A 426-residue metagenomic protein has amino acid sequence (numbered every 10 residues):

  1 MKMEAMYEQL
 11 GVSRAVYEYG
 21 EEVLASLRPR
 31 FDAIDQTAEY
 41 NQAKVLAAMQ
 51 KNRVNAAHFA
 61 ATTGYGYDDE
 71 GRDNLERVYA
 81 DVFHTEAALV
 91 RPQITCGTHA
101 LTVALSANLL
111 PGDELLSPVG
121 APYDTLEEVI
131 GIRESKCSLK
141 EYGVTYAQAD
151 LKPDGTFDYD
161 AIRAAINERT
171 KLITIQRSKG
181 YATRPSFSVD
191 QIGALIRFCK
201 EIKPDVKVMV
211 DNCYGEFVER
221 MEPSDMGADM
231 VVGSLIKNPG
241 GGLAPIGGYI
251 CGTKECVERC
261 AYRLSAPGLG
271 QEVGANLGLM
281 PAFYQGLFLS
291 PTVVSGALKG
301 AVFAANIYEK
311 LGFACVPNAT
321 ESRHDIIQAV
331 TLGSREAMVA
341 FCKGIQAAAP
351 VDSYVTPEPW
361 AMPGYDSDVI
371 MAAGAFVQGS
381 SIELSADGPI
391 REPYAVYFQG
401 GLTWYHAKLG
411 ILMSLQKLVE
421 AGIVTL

Functional and structural regions predicted by a protein language model:
M3-R28, D35, V45-H58, G66-D69 (+6 more regions): Conserved PLP-enzyme active-site core in the AAT-like
A38-Q42: Acidic, PIN/NYN-like endoribonuclease modules and their adjacent C-terminal/linker elements
H58, T62-T63, L89-P92, I326-T331: Short glycine-rich or small-residue beta-strand-to-loop segments that form or flank ligand, phosphate, metal/Fe-S
E76: Generic structural marker for isolated residues within well-ordered, non-membrane alpha-helices of soluble domains
E309-L426: Conserved C-terminal alpha-helix-loop-beta "cap" of PLP-dependent enzymes that closes/shapes the active-site mouth
